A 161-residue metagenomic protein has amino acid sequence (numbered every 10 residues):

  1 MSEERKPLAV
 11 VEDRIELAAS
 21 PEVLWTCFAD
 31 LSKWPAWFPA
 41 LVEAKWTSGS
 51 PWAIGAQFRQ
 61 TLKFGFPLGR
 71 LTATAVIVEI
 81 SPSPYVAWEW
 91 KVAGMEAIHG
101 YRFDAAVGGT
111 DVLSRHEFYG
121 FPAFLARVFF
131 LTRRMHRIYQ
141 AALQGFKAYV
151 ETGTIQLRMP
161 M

Functional and structural regions predicted by a protein language model:
M1-G49, A53, M161: Hydrophobic ligand-binding cavity/cleft-lining segments
R5, P35, T61-L113, E117-P122 (+2 more regions): Hydrophobic-ligand binding "helix-grip"
E22-T26, A36, A105-G108, R137 (+2 more regions): Replace "anionic and nucleotidyl ligands
W52-Q60: Short coil-to-beta transition motif at edge beta-strands of beta-rich domains
F118-M161: A conserved amphipathic terminal alpha-helix motif
